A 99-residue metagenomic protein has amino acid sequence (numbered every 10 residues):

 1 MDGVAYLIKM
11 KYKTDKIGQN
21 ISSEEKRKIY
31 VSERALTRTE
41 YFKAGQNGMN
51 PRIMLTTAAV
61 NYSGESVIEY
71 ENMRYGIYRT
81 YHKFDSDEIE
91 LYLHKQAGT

Functional and structural regions predicted by a protein language model:
M1-N20: Active-site-proximal polar cores
Q19-T99: Short, conserved turn/kink motifs that form compact alpha/beta structural patches or helix kinks used as
